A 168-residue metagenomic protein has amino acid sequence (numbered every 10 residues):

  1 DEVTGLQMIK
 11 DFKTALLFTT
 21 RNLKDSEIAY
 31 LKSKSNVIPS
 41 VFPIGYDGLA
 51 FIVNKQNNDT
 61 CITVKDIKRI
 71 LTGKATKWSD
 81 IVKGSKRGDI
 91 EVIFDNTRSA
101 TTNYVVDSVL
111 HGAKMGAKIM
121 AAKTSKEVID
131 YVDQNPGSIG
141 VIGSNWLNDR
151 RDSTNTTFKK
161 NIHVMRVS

Functional and structural regions predicted by a protein language model:
E2-L17, R21, V37-D47, I52-S168: Exported/periplasmic ABC-transporter solute-binding proteins
S26-Y30, R150-D152: Short, charged, surface-exposed secondary-structure boundary motifs
L31-V37: Short acidic (Asp/Glu) patches
